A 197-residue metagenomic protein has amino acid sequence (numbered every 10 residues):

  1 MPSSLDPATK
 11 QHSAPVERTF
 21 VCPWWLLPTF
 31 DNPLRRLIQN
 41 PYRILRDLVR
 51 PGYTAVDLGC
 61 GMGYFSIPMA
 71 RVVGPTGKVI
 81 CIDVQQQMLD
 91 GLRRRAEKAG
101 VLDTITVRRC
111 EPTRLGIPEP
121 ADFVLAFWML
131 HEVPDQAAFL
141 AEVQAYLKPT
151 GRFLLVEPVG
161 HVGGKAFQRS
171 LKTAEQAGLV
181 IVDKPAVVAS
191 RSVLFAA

Functional and structural regions predicted by a protein language model:
F20-L37: Class I SAM-dependent methyltransferase Rossmann-like catalytic core, especially the SAM/SAH-binding loop
R35-Y53: Conserved alpha-helix/loop element of class I SAM-dependent methyltransferases that forms part of the SAM/SAH-binding
V56, M62-R114: Class I SAM-dependent methyltransferase SAM/SAH-binding core
C110-V124: A short acidic, Gly/Pro-enriched loop at the edge of an enzyme's catalytic core that lines a small-molecule cofactor
D122-P134: A short SAM/SAH-binding and catalytic strip from SAM-dependent methyltransferases
A137-P149: A short glycine-rich, Lys/Arg-flanked "PGG" loop and its adjoining helix->strand segment in the class I
T150-E157: Conserved beta-strand signature within the Rossmann-like core of class I S-adenosyl-L-methionine
A177, A186-A197: Core SAM-dependent methyltransferase catalytic element
